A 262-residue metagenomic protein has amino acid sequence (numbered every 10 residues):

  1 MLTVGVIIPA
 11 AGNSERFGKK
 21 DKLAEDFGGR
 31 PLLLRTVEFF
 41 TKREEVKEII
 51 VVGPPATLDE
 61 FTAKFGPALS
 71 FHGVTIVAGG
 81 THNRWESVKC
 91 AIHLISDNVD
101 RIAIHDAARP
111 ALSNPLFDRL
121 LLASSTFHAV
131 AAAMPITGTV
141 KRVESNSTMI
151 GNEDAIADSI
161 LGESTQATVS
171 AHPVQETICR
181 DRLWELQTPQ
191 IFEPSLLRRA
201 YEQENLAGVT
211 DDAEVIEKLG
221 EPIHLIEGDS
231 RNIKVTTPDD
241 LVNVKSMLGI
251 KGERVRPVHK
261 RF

Functional and structural regions predicted by a protein language model:
M1-I7, A11, K42, A157 (+3 more regions): SAM-dependent methyltransferases
L2-L58: N-terminal glycine-rich phosphate-binding loop and ensuing alpha1 helix
I8, L33, A91, H105-D106 (+3 more regions): Residue-level signal for inorganic ion chemistry
K47-I49, R101, H128-A129, P222: Residues at the starts of beta-strands that form the adenosine-phosphate
D59-F65: Acidic helix N-cap motif at the loop->helix transition within catalytic regions of sugar-transfer enzymes
P67-I102: Short phosphate-binding loop-to-helix
L112-I226, F262: Conserved core of the sugar-phosphate nucleotidyltransferase
I223-E227, I233-T236: Conserved active-site beta-strand element of glycosyltransferases/polysaccharide synthases
